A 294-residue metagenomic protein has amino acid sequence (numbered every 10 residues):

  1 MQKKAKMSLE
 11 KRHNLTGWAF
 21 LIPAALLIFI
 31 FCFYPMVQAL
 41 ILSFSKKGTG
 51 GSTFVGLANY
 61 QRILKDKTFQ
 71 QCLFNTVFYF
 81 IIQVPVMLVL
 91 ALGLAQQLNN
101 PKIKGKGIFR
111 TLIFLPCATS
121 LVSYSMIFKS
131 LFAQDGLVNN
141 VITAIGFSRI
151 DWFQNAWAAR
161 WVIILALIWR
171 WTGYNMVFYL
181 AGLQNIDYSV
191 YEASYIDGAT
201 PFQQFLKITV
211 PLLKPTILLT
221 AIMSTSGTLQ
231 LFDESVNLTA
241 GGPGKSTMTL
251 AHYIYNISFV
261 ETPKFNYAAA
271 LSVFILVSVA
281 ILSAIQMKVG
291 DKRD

Functional and structural regions predicted by a protein language model:
M1-K4: Short, intrinsically disordered terminal tails adjacent to the first/last structured region
L9-D294: A structural signal for multi-pass alpha-helical bundles of membrane permease subunits that mediate small-molecule
